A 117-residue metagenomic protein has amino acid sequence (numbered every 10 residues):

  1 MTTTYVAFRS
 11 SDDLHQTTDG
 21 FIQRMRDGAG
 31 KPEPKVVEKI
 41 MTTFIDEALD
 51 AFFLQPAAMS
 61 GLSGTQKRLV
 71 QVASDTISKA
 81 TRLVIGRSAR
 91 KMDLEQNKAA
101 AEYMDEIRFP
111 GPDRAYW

Functional and structural regions predicted by a protein language model:
M1-W117: Protein-protein interaction and targeting regions used for scaffolding, dimerization, and localization
